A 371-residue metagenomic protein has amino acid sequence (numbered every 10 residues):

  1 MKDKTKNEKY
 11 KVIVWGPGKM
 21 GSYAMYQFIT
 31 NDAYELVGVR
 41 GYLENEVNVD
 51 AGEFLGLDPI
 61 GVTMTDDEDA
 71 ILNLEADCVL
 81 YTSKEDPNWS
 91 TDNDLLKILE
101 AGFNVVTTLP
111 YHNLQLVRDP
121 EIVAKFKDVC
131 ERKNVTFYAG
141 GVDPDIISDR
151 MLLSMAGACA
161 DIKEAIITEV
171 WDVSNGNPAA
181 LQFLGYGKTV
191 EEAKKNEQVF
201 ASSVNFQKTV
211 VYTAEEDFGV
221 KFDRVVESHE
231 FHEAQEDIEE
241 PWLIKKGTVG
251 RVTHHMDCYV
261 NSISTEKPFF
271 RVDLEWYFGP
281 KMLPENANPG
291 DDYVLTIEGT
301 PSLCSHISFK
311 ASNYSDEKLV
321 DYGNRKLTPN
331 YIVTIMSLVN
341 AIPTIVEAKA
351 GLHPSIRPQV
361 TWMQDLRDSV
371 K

Functional and structural regions predicted by a protein language model:
K2-L55: N-terminal Rossmann-like dinucleotide-binding module
W15, K19-Y23, L74, N93 (+5 more regions): Conserved active-site and cofactor/substrate-binding residues in soluble primary-metabolism enzymes
W15, S22, A156-L295, T328: Active-site-lining helix/loop region of Rossmann-like oxidoreductase modules
L43-L74: Conserved N-terminal Rossmann-fold NAD(P) cofactor-binding segment
A70-A76, P87-P110: Rossmann-fold NAD(P) dinucleotide-binding segment
C78-T82: N-terminal Rossmann-like NAD(P) cofactor-binding module of classical short-chain dehydrogenase/reductase
P110-V135: Rossmann-fold NAD(P)-binding glycine/threonine-rich loop
E240-K371: C-terminal active-site/capping subdomain that shapes the small-molecule cofactor and substrate pocket of enzyme
